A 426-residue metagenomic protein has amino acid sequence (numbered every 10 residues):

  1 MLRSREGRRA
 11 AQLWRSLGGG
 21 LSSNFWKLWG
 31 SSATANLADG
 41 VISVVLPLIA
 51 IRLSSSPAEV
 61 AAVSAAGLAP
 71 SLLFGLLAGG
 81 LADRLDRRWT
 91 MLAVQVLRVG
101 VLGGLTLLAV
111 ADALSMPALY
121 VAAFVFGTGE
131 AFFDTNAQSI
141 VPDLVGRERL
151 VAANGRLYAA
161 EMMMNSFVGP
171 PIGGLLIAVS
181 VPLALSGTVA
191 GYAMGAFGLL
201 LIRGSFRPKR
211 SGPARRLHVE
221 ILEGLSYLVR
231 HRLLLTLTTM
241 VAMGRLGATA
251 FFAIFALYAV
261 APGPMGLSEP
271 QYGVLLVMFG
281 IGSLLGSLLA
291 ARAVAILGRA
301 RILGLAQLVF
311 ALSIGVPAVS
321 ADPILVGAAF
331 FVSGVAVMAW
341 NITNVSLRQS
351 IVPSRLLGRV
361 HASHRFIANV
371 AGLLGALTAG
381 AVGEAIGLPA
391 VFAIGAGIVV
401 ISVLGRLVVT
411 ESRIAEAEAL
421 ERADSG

Functional and structural regions predicted by a protein language model:
R5-R9, L200-S226, A415-D424: Flexible cytoplasmic inter-helical loops of multi-pass small-molecule transporters
Q12-A69, S226-V277: Helix-loop boundary and gating motifs at the non-cytosolic
W26-S43, A66-G80, D86-V101, A118-L175 (+7 more regions): Substrate-agnostic recognition of the 12-TM MFS/MFS-like secondary transporter fold
W29, A61-S64, M91-L92, Y120 (+6 more regions): Hydrophobic/aromatic positions within or immediately flanking transmembrane alpha-helices of multi-pass small-molecule
R52, A111, S115-A118, G146 (+3 more regions): Juxtamembrane transmembrane-helix termini
S54, D86, L108-A109, A113 (+1 more regions): Helix-breaking motifs and short loop linkers at transmembrane-helix boundaries and internal kinks in secondary membrane
L73-L77, R84, R88-T90, G104 (+6 more regions): C-terminal transmembrane bundle of multi-pass solute transporters/carriers
M116-A123, G127, A152-P208, P270-G273 (+2 more regions): Hydrophobic alpha-helical transmembrane segments
